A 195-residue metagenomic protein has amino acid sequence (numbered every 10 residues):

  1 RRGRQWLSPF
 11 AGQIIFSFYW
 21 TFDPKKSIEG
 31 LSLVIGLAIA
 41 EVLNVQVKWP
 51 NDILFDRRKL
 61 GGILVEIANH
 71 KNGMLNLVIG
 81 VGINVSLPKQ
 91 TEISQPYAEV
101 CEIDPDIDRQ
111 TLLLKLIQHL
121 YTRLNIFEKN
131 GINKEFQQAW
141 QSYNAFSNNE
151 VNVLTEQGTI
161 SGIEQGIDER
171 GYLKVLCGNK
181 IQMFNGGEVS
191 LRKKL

Functional and structural regions predicted by a protein language model:
R1-L75, P96, I107-T111, K115-K129: Contiguous, small/hydrophobic- and glycine-enriched helical/loop subdomains that border and often "cap" functional
D23, V85-P88, Y172: Short, acidic Gly/Pro/Ser/Thr-rich loop/turn segments
P50, L60-G62, Q137, N148-E150 (+1 more regions): Conserved beta-strand residues within beta-sheet cores
V65, E102, G186: Active-site donor-binding loop signature of nucleotide-sugar glycosyltransferases
N72-E102: Short, acidic (Asp/Glu-rich) active-site segment that either coordinates a divalent metal cofactor
I103-Q157, Q165, K194-L195: Conserved, helical-rich catalytic subdomain that frames metal- and/or nucleotide-binding sites in enzyme alpha/beta
S147-L195: Conserved RNA-binding domains used in RNP assembly and mRNA/RNA metabolism
